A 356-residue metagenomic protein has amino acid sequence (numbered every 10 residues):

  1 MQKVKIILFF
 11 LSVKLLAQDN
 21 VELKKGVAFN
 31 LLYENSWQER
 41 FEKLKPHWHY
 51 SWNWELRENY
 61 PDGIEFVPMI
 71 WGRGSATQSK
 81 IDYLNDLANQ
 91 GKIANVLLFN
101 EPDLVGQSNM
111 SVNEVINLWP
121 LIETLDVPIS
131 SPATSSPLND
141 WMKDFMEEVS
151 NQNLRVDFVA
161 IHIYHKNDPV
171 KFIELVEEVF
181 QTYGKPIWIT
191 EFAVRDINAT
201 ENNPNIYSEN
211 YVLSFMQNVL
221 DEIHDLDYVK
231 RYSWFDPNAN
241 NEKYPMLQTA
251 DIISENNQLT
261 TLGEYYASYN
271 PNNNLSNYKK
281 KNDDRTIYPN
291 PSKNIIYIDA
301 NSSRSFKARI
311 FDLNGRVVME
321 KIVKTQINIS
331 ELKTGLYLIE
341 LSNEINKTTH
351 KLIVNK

Functional and structural regions predicted by a protein language model:
M1-D19: Bacterial Sec-dependent N-terminal signal peptides
K24-V96: N-terminal carbohydrate-binding/catalytic regions of secreted carbohydrate-active enzymes
H49, S208-N272: Substrate-binding cleft of secreted/luminal carbohydrate-active enzymes
P68, N100, M142-T200, F235: Aromatic- and acid-rich polysaccharide-binding/catalytic face of secreted or lumenal carbohydrate-active enzymes
A88-V112, S130-S136, L154-I163, I189-F192 (+1 more regions): Active-site groove signature of glycoside hydrolases
N270-Y288, N301: Residue-level detector of functionally pivotal "anchor" positions at catalytic/ligand-binding pockets or at interdomain
I310-V318, Y337: Short, glycine-anchored, charge-dense loop/turn motifs used at functional sites
L336-K356: C-terminal tail/sorting-segment detector
